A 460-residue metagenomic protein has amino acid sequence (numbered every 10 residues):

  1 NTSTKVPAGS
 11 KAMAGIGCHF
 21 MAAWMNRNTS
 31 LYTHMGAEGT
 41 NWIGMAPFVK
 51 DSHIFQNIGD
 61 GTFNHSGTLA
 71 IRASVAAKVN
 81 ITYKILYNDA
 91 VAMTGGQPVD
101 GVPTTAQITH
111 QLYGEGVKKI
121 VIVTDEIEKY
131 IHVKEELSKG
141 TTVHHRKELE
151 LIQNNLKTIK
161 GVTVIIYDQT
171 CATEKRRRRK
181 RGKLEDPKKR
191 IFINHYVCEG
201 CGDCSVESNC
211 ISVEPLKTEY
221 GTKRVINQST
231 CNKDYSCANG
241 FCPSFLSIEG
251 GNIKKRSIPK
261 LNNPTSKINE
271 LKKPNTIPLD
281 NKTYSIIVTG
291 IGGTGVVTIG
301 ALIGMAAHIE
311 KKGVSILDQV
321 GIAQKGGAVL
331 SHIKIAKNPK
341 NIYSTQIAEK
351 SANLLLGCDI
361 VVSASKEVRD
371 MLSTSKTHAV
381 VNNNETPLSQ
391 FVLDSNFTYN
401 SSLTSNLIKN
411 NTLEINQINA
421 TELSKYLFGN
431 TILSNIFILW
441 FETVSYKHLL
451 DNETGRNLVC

Functional and structural regions predicted by a protein language model:
K5, K11-M93, P98-Q107, E150-L151 (+1 more regions): Thiamine diphosphate
G15, T82-Y87, V123-T124, I166-D168 (+3 more regions): Short beta-strand segments
R27-S30, A90-G101, T105, H132-T141 (+4 more regions): Short beta-alpha connecting loops at secondary-structure transitions that line or flank enzyme active sites
A46-S52, N154-I159, N275-T283: Glycine-rich phosphate/diphosphate-binding loops that line cofactor/substrate pockets in enzymes
A90-K183: Glycine-rich ThDP/TPP pyrophosphate-binding loop and its adjacent helix/strand module within ThDP-dependent enzymes
A106, Q111, G116-K119, S247-V288 (+2 more regions): Active-site cofactor/cluster-binding pocket
Y167-T170, E174-R181, E199-R256: Iron-sulfur cluster-binding cysteine motifs and their immediate structural context in ferredoxin-like electron-transfer
V459-C460: Hydrophobic alpha-helical segments, chiefly the membrane-spanning helices and signal/signal-anchor peptides
